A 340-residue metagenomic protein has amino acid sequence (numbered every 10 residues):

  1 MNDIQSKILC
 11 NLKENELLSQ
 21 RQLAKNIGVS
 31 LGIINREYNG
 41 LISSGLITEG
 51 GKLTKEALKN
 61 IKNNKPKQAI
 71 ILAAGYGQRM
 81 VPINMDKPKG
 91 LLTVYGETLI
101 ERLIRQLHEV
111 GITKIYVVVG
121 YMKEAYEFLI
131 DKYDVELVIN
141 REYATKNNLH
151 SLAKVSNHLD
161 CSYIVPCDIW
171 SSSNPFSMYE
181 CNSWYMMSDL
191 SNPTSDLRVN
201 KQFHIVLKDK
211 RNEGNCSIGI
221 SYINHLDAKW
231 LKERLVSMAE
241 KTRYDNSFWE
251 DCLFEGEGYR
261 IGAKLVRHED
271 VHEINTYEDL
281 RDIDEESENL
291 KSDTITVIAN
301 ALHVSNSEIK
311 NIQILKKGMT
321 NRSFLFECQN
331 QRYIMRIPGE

Functional and structural regions predicted by a protein language model:
L9-K13, Q20, I27, L53-K123: N-terminal glycine-rich phosphate-binding loop and ensuing alpha1 helix
K13-E16, E56-A69, C216-V297: Conserved alpha/beta core of the MobA/IspD/sugar-nucleotide pyrophosphorylase nucleotidyltransferase superfamily
G32: Key DNA-contact positions within bacterial/archaeal DNA-binding proteins
I42-G51: A short, conserved structural fragment
Y126-D196: Conserved beta-loop-beta/alpha segment of the NTase-like Rossmann-fold superfamily that binds/positions NTPs
S172-S247: Conserved core of the sugar-phosphate nucleotidyltransferase
V304-E327: ATP-binding glycine-rich phosphate-binding loop
L325-E340: ATP-binding glycine-rich loop module of kinase domains
